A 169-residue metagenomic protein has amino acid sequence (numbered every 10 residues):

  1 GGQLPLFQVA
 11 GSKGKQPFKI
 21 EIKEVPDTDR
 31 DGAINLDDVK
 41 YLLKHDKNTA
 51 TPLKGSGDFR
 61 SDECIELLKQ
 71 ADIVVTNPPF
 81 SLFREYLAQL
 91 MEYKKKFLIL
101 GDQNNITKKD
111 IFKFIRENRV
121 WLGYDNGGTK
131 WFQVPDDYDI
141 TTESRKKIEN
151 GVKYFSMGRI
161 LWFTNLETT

Functional and structural regions predicted by a protein language model:
G1-V75, P79-T169: Class I S-adenosyl-L-methionine-dependent methyltransferase catalytic core
